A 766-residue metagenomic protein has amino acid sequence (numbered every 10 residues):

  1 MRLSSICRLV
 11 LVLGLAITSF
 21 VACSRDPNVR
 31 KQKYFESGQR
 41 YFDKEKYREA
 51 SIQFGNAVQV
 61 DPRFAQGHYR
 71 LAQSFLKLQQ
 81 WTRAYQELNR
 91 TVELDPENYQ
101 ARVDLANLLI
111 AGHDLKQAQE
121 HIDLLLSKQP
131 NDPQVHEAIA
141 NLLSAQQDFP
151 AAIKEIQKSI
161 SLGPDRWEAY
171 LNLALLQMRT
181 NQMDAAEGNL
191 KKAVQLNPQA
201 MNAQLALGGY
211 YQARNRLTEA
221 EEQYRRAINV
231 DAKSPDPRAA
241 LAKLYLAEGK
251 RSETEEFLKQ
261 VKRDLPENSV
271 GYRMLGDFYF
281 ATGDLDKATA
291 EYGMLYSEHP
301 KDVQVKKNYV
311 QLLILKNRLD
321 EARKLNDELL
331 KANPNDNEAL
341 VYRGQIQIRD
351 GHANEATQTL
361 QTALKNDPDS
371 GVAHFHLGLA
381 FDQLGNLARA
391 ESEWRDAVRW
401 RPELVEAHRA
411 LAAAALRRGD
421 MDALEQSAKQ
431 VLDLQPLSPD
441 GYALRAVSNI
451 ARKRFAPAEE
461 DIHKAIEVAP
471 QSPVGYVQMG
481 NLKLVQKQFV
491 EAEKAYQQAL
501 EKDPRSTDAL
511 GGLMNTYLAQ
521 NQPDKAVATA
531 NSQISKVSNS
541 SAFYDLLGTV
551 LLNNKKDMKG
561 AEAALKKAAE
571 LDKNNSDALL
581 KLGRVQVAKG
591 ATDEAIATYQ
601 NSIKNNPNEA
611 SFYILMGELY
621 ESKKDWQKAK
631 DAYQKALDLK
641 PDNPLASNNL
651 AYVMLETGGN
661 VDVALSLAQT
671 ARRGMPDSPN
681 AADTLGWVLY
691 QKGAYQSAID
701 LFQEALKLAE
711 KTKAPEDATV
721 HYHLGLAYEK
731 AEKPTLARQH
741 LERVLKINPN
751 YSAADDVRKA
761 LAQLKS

Functional and structural regions predicted by a protein language model:
M1-S5: N-terminal secretory signal peptides that target proteins for export/translocation
I6-S766: Alpha-solenoid helical repeat scaffolds
